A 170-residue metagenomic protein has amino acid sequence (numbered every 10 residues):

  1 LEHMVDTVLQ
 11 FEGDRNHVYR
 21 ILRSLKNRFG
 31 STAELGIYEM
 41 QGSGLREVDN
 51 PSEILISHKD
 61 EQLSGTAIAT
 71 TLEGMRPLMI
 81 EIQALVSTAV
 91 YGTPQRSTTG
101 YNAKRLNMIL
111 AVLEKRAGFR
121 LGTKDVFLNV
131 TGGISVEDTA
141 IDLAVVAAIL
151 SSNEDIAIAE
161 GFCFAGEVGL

Functional and structural regions predicted by a protein language model:
L1-L170: Peripheral, non-AAA+ core regions of ATP-driven protein-machinery
